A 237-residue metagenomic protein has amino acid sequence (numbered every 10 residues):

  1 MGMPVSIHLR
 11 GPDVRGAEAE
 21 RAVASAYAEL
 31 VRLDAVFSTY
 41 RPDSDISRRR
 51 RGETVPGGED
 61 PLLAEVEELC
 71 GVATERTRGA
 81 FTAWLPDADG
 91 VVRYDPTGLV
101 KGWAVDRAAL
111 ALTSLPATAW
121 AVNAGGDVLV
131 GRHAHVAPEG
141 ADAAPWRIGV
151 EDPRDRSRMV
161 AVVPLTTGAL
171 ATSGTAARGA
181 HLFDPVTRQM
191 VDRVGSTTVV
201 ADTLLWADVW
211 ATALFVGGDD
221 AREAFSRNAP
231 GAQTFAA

Functional and structural regions predicted by a protein language model:
M1-A237: Mature catalytic core of soluble alpha/beta enzymes
